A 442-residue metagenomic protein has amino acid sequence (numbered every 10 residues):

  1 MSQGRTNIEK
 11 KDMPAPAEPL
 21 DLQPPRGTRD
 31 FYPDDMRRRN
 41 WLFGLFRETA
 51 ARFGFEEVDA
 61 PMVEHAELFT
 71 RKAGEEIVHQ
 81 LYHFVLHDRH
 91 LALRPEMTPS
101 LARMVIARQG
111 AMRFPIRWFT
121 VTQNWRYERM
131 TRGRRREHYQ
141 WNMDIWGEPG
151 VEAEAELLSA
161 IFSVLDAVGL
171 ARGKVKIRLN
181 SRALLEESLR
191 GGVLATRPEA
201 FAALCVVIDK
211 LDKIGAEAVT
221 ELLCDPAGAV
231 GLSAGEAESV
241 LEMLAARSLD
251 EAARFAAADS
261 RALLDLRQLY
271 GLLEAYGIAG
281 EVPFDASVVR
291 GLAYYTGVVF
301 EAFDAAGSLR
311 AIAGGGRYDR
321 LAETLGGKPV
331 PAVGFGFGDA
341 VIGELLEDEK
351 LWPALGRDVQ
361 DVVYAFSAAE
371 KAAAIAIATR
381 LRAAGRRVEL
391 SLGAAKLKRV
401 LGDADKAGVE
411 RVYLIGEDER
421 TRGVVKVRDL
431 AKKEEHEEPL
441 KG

Functional and structural regions predicted by a protein language model:
S2-P99, A107, R136, A155-S159 (+1 more regions): TRNA-binding/sensing appendages of the translation machinery
P14-P16, R37, W41-F53, E64-H65 (+4 more regions): Positively charged, Gly/Ser-enriched RNA/tRNA-binding surfaces
A17, D21, D35, R178 (+3 more regions): Intrinsic-disorder-associated interaction segments
I77-D88, V193-E221, D304-A305: Acidic, His- and aromatic-enriched active-site or binding-groove loops in soluble protein domains that engage sugars
G169-G173, T196-R197: Short, charged helix-to-loop "capping" segments that act as catalytic/coupling loops
V175-E187: Glycine-rich, mobile lid/loop segments that gate access to catalytic sites or pores
S188-G192: Distinct, well-ordered alpha-helical segments
